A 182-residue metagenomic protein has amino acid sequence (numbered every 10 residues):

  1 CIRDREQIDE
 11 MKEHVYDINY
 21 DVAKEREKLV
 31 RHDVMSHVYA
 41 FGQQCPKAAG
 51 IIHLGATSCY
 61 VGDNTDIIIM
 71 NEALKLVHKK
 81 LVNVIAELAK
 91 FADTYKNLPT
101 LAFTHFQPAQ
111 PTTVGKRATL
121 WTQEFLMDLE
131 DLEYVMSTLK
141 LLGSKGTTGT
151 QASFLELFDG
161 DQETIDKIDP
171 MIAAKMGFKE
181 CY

Functional and structural regions predicted by a protein language model:
C1-I2, K175-Y182: Short, intrinsically disordered, charge-balanced linker/junction segments flanking boundaries in proteins
R3-A152, E163-A173: A helix-coil-helix interface module used to build multimeric assemblies and to scaffold catalytic/cofactor sites
L157-D159: Short coil/turn connectors between adjacent alpha-helices in alpha-solenoid helical repeat scaffolds
